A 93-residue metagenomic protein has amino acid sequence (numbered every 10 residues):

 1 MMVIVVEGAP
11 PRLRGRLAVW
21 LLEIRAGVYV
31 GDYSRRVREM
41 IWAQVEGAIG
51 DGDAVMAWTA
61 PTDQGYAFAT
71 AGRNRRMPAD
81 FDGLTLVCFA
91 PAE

Functional and structural regions predicted by a protein language model:
M1-E93: Basic nucleic-acid-binding interfaces
